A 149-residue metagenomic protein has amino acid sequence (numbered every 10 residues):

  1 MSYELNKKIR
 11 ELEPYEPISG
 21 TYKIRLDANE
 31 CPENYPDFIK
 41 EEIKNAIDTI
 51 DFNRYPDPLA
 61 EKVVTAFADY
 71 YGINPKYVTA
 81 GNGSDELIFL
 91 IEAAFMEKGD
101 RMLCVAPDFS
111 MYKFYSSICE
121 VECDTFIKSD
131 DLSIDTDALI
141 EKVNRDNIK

Functional and structural regions predicted by a protein language model:
M1-R54, I140, K149: N-terminal "arm"/small-domain region of PLP-dependent enzymes with the aminotransferase-like
L12, E61, S133-D137: Structural motif corresponding to alpha-helix initiation and N-cap regions
Y22, Y77, E122-D124: Conserved beta-strand segments of alpha/beta enzyme cores
P56, A80, C104: Conserved SAM-binding loop
L59-A60, S84-D85, F109, L132: Conserved donor sugar-nucleotide recognition element shared by glycan-biosynthetic enzymes
E61-R101: Phosphate-binding glycine-rich loop
A94-K149: PLP-dependent aminotransferase-like
